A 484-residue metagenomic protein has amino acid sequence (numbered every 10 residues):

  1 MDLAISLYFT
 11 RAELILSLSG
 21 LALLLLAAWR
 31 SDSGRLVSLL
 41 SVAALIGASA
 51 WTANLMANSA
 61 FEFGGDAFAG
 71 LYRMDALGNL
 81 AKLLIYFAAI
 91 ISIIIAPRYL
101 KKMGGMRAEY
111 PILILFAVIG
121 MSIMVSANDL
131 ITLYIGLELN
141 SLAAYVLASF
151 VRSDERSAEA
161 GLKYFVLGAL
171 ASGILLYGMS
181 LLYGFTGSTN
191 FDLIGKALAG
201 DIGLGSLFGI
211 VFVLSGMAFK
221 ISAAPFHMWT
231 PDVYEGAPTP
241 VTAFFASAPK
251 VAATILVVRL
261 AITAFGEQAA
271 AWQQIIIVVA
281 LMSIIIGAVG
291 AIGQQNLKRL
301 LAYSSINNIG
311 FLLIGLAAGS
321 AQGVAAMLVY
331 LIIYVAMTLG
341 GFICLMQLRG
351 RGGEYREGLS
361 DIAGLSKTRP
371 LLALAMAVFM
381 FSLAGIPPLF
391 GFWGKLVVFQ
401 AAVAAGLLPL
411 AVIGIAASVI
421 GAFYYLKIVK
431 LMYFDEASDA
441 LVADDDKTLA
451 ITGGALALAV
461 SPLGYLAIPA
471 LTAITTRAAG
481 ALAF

Functional and structural regions predicted by a protein language model:
M1-F484: Alpha-helical transmembrane segments of multi-pass membrane proteins predominantly involved in bioenergetics
